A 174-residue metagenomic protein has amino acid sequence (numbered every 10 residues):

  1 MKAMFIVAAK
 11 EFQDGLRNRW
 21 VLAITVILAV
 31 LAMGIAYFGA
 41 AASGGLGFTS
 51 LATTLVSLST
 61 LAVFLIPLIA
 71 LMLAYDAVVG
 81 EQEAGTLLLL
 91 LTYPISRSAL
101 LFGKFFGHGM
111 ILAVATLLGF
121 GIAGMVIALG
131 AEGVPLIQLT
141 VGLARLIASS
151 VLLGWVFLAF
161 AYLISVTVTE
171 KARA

Functional and structural regions predicted by a protein language model:
M1-T25: Aromatic- and glycine-rich beta-strand/loop motifs that create alpha-glucan
A23-I24, K171-A174: Pore- or pathway-lining transmembrane helices of multi-pass membrane proteins that form conduits for solutes/ions
G34-Y37, G44-A62, G107-Y162, V166-V168: Secretory targeting signals
S57-G80, L112: Long, hydrophobic alpha-helical segments
L71-L91, F105: Transmembrane helix boundary and interhelical loop/hinge segments in multi-pass membrane proteins
R97-S98, K171: Alpha-helix N-cap/start motif
S98-F105: Alpha-helix N-cap/helix-start motif at helix boundaries, enriched for small hydrophobics
